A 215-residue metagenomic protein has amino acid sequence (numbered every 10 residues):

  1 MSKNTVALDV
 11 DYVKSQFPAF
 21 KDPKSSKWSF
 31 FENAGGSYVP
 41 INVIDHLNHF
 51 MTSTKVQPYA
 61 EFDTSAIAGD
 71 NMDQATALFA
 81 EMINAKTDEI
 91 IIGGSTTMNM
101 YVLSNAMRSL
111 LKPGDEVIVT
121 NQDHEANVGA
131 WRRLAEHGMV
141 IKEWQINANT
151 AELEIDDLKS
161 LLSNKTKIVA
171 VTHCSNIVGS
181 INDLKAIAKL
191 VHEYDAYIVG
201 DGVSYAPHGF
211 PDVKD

Functional and structural regions predicted by a protein language model:
M1-D215: Pyridoxal 5′-phosphate
